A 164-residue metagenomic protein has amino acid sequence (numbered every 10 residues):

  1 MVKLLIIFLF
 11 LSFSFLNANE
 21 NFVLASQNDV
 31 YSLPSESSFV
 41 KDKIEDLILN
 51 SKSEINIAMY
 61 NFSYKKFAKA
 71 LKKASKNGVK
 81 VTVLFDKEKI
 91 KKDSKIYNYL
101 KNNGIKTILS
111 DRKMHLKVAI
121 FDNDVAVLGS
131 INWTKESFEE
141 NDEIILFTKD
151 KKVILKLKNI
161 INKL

Functional and structural regions predicted by a protein language model:
L4-F13: Sec-dependent N-terminal signal peptides
N17-I44, D142, L155: Aromatic-Pro/Gly-enriched surface loop or interdomain linker that acts as a lid/target-recognition segment
N19-V23, A126-L164: Signature of lipid phosphatidyltransferase scaffolds
V40-K43, L47-E54, I154-I161: DNA replication sliding-clamp ring fold and its partner-interaction surfaces
I44-N102: Primarily the HKD phosphodiesterase
N56-A58, T82-F85, I108, A126-L128 (+1 more regions): Structural recognition of the beta-strand scaffold that forms the well-ordered cores of secreted hydrolase catalytic
N61-K65, K87-K91, R112-H115, V125-A126 (+2 more regions): Solvent-exposed loop/turn segments at secondary-structure junctions within structured extracellular/periplasmic domains
K117-I120, L146: Short beta-strand scaffold segments in enzyme catalytic cores
